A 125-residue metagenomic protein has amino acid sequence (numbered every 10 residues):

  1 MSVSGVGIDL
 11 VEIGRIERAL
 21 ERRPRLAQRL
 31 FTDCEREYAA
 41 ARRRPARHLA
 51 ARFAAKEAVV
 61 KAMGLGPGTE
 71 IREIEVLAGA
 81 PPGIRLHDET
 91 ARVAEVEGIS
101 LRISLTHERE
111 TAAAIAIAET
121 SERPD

Functional and structural regions predicted by a protein language model:
M1-D125: Core catalytic alpha/beta fold that binds nucleotide/phospho-ligands
